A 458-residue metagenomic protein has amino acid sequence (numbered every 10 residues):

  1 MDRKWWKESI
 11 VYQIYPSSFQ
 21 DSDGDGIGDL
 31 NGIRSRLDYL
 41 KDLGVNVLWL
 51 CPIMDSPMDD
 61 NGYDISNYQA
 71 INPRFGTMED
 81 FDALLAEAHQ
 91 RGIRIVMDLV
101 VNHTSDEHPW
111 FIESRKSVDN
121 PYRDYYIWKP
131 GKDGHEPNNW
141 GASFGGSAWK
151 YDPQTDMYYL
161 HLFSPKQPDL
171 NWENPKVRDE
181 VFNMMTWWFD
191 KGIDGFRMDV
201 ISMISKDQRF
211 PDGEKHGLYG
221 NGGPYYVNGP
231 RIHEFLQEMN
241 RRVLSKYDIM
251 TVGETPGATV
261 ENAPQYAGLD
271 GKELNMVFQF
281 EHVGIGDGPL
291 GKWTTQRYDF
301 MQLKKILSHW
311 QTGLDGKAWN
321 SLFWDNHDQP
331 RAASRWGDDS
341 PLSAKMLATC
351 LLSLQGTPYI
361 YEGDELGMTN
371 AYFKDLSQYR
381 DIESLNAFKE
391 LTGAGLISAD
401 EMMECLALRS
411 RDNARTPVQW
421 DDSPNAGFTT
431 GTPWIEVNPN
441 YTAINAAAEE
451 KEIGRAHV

Functional and structural regions predicted by a protein language model:
M1-T186, D190, M203-V260, L269 (+1 more regions): Acidic/aromatic-lined carbohydrate-recognition and catalytic surfaces of CAZymes acting on diverse glycans
S17-F19, M54-S56, V101-N102, S202-S205 (+6 more regions): Short, solvent-exposed loop/turn segments at secondary-structure junctions
S22-R34, W293, G337-S340, T429-I435: Short, polar loop/linker segments at the starts of domains and inter-domain junctions
L48, F196-M198: Hydrophobic residues within beta-strands of alpha/beta enzymes
D106-G141, L236, N240-P417, D422: Conserved alpha/beta catalytic core and glycan-binding cleft of carbohydrate-active enzymes
P168-R178, G223-Y226, A332-A344, I444-G454: Active-site rim elements
A456-V458: Conserved small/polar residues in nucleotide/adenosyl-binding loops
